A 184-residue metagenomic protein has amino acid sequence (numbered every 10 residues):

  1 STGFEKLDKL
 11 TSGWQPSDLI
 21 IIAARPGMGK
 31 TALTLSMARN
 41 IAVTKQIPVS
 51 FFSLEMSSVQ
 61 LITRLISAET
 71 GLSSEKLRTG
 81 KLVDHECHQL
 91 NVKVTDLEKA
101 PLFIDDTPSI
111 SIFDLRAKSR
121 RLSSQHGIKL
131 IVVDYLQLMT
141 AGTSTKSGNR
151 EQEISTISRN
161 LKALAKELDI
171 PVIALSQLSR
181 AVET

Functional and structural regions predicted by a protein language model:
T2-G13: Pre-Walker A adenine-sensing motif
K9, N40-G127, A141: Cytosolic-facing regulatory segments adjacent to core modules
Q15-I20, I47: Pre-Walker A (Motif I) flank of P-loop NTPase domains
A23-A24: The Walker A (P-loop) glycine that initiates the GxxxxGKT/S ATP-binding motif of P-loop NTPases
G27: Walker A (P-loop) phosphate-binding loop of P-loop NTPases
K30: Conserved lysine of the Walker
N40-V43, Q152-I173: Substrate-engagement module of ASCE P-loop NTPases
